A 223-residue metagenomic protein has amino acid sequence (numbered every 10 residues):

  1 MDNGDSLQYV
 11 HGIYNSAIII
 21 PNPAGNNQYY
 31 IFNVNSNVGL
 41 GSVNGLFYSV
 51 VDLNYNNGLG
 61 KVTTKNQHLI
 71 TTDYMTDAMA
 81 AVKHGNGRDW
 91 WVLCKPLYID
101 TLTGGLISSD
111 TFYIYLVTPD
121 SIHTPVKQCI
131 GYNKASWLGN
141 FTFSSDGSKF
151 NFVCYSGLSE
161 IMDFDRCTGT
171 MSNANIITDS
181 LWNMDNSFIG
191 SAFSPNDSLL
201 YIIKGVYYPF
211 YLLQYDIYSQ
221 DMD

Functional and structural regions predicted by a protein language model:
D2-D5, G58-T71, H123-Y132, M171-L181 (+1 more regions): Beta-propeller fold detector
D2-I13, A24-N27, V38-N44, T101-D110 (+2 more regions): Short, solvent-exposed loop/turn segments at conserved positions within beta-propeller repeat blades
L7-N27, S36-V38, I70-W90, P96-D100 (+2 more regions): Structural signature of eukaryotic scaffold interfaces centered on beta-propeller domains
N33: Nucleic-acid nuclease catalytic cores
S36-S108, C129-K134: Asp-box/WD-like beta-propeller blade repeats and closely related beta-sheet repeat scaffolds
N86-Y215: Beta-propeller domains
